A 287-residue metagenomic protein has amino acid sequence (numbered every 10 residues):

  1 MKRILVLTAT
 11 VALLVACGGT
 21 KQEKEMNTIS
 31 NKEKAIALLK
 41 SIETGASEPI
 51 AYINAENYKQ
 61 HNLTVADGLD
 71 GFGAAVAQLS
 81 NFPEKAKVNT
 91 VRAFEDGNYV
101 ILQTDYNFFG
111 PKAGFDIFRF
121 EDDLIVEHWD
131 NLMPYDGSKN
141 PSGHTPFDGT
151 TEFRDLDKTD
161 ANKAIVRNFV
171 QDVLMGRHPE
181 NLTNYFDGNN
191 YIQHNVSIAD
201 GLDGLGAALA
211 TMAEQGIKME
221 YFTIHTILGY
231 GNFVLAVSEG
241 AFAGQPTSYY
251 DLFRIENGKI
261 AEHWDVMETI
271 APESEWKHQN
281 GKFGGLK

Functional and structural regions predicted by a protein language model:
M1-M26: Bacterial Sec-dependent N-terminal signal peptides
G18-K287: C-terminal and inter-domain tail/linker signature
